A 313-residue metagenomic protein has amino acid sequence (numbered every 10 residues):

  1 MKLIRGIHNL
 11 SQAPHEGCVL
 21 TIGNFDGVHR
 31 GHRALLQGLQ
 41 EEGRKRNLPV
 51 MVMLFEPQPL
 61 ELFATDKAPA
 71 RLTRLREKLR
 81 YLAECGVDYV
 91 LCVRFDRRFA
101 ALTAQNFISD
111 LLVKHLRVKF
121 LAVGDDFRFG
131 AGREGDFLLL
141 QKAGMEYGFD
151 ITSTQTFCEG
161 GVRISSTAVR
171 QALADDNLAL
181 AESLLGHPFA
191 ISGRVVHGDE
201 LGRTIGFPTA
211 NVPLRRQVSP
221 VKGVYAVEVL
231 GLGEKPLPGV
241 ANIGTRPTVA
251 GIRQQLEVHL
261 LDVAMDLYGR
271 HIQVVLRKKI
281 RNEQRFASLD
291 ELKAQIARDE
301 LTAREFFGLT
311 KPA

Functional and structural regions predicted by a protein language model:
K2, D88-L91, D150-T152, Q273: Conserved beta-strand segments of alpha/beta enzyme cores
K2-N9, A70, L91: Short acidic-hydrophobic, aromatic-tinged amphipathic segments that line or gate anion-handling sites
S11-R74: N-terminal catalytic cores of NTP/NDP-binding nucleotidyl/phosphoryl-transfer enzymes
H29, L82, L121, A181 (+2 more regions): Residue-level signal for inorganic ion chemistry
E61-D125, F129-Y147: N-terminal Rossmann-like or analogous alpha/beta NTP/dinucleotide-binding catalytic cores that position adenine
G144-G244: Glycine-rich, Lys/Arg-enriched anion-binding loops that position phosphate/diphosphate groups for phosphoryl
G198-A313: Phosphate/ribose-recognition catalytic cores of enzymes acting on nucleotide-derived substrates
